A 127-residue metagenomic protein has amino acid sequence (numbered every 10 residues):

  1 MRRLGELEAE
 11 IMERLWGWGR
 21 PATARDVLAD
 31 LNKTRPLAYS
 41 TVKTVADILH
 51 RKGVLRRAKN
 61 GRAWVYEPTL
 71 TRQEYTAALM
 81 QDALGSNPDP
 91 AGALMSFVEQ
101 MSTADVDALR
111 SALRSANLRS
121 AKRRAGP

Functional and structural regions predicted by a protein language model:
R3-L7, N60-L79: Short, cationic-aromatic polyanion-contact patches
A9-R14, D26: Pre-recognition alpha-helix immediately N-terminal to the DNA-recognition helix within helix-turn-helix or winged-helix
L15-G19: Short helix-to-turn junction characteristic of helix-turn-helix DNA-binding domains, especially the helix
P21-L31: Short acidic, hydrophobic short linear motifs in intrinsically disordered regions
K43-D47: Short, hydrophobic-biased segments on the C-terminal half of alpha helices that form "recognition helices"
G53: Glycine-centered, phosphate/nucleic-acid-interacting loop/turn motifs that mediate DNA/RNA or nucleotide
R57: Short beta-strand "wing" residues that participate in macromolecule-binding interfaces
A78-S120: Amphipathic alpha-helical dimerization/coiled-coil segments that flank or bridge DNA-binding/regulatory modules
